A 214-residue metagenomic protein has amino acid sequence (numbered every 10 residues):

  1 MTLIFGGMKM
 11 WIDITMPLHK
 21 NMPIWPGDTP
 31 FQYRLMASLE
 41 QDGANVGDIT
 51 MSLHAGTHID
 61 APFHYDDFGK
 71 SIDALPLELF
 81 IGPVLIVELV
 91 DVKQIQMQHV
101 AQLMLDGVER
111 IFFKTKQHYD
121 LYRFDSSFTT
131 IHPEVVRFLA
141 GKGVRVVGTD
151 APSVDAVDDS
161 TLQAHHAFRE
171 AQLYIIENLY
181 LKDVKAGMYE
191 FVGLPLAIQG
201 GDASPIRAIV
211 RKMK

Functional and structural regions predicted by a protein language model:
L3-K214: Active-/binding-site microenvironments in catalytic and ligand-binding cores
